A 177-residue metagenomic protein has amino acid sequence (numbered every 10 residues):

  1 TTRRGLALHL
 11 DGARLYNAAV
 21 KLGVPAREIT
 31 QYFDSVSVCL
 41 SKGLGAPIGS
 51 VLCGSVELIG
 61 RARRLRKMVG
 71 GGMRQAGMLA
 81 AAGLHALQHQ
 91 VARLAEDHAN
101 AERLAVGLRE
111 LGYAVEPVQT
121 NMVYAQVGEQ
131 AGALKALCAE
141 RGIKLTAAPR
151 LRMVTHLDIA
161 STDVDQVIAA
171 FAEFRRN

Functional and structural regions predicted by a protein language model:
T1-I159, V167-R176: Conserved PLP-enzyme active-site core in the AAT-like
